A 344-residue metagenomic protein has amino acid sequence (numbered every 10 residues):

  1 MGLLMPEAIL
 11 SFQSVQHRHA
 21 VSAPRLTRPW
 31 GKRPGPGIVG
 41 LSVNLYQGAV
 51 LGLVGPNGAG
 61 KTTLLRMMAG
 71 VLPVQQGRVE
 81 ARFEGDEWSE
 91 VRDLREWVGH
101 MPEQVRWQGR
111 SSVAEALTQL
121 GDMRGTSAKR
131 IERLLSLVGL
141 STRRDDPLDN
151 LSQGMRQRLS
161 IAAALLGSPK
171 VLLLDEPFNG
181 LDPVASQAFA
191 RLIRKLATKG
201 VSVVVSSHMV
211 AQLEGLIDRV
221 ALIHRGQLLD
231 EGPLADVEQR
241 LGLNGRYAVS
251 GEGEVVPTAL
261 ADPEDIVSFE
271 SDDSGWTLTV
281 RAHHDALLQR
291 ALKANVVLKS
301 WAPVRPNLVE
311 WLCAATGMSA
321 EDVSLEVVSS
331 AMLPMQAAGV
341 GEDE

Functional and structural regions predicted by a protein language model:
V54-P56: The feature captures the beta-strand-to-loop junction immediately N-terminal to the Walker
A69: Helix-to-loop junction immediately C-terminal to a conserved catalytic motif
G77-L94: Conserved ABC transporter NBD signature motif
T118, D122, A128-R143: Conserved ABC ATPase "signature" region
L172-E176: Catalytic Walker B motif of ABC-type/P-loop ATPase nucleotide-binding domains
A190-T279: ABC transporter nucleotide-binding domain
T279-E344: C-terminal coupling/interaction segments
